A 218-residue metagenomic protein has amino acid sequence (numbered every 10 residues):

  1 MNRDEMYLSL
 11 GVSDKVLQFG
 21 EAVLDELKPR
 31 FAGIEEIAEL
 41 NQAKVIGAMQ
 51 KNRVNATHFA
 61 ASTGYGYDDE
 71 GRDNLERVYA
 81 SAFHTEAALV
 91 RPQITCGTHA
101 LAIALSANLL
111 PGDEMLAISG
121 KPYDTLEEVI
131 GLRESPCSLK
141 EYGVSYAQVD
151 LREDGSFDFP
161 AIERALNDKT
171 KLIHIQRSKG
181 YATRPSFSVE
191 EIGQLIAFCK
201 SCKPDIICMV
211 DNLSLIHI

Functional and structural regions predicted by a protein language model:
E5, S9-V16, G20, A38 (+6 more regions): Generic structural signal for well-ordered, non-membrane alpha-helical segments in soluble metabolic enzymes
V23-T85: Glycine-rich phosphate-binding segment of PLP-dependent enzymes
V54-A60, L139-A147, H174-K179: Gly-rich Lys/Arg/Thr-decorated short loops/hinges at beta-loop-alpha junctions or inter-strand turns that position
A88-E114, P122-E128, L132-R133: Conserved beta-loop-alpha segment that forms the PLP phosphate-binding cup at the N-terminus of a helix
P92, A117-G120, Q176-R177, N212: Glycine-rich, histidine-containing beta strand-loop boundary motifs that form or position
D124-A147, A165: Flexible glycine-/small-residue-enriched beta->alpha junction loops that bind anionic phosphate/pyrophosphate groups
E153-L213: Active-site phosphate-binding strand-loop segment of PLP-dependent enzymes
I216-I218: Conserved small/polar residues in nucleotide/adenosyl-binding loops
